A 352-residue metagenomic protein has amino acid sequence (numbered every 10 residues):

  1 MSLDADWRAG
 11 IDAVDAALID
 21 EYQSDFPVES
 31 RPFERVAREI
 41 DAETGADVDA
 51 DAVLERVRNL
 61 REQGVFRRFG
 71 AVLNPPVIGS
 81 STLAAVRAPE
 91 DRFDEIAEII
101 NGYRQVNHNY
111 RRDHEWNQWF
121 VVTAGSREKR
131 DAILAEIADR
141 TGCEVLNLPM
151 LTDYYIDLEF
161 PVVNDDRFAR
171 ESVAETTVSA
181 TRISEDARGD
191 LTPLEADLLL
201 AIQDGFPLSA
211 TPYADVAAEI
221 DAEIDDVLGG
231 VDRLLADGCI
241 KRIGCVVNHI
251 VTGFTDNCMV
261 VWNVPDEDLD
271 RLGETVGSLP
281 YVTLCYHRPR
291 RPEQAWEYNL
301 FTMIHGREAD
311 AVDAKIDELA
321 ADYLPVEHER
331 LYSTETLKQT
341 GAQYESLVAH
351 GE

Functional and structural regions predicted by a protein language model:
M1-E352: A compositional/biophysical signature of low hydrophobicity enriched in polar/charged and small residues
